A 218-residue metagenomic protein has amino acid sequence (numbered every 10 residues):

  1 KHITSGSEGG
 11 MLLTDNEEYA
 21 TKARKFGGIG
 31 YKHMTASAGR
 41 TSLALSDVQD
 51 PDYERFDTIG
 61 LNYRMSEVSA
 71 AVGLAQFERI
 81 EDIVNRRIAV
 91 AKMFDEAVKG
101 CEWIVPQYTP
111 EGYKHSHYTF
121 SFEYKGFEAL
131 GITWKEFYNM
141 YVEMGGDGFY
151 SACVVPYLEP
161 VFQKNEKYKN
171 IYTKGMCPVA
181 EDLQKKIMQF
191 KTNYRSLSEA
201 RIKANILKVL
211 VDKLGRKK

Functional and structural regions predicted by a protein language model:
K1-T119, Y157: Active-site region of PLP-dependent enzymes
E17-E18, E78-D82, E128, I132 (+1 more regions): A generic structural signal for alpha-helix starts
A23, I132-M144, K203-K208: Short amphipathic alpha-helices in soluble, non-transmembrane regions that often serve as interface/regulatory elements
Y31-A44, M93, V98, E136-Q189 (+1 more regions): Conserved PLP cofactor-binding pocket of PLP-dependent enzymes
K99-G100, F127-G131, Y172: Short, glycine- and charge-enriched coil/turn segments that flank and shape catalytic ligand pockets
Y108-E111, H117-A129, Y150-K169, K185-E199: Conserved PLP-binding active-site segment of the aspartate aminotransferase-like
E199-K218: C-terminal/domain-terminus segments
